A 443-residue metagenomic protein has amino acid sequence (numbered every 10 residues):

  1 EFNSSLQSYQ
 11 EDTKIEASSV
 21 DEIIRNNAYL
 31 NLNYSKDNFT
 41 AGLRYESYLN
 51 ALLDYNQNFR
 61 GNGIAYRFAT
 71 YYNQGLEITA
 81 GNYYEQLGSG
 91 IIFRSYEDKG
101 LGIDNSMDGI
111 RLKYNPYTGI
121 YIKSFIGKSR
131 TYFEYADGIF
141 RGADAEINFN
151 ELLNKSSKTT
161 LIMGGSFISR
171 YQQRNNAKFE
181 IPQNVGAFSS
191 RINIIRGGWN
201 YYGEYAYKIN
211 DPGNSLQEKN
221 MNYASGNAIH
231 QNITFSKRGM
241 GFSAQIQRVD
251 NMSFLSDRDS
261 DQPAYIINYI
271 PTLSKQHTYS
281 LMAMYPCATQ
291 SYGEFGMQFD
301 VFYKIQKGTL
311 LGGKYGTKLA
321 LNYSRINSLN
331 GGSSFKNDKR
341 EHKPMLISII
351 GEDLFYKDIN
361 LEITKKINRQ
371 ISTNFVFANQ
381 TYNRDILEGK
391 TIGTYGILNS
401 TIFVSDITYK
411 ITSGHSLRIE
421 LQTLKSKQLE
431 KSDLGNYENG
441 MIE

Functional and structural regions predicted by a protein language model:
E1-E85, I91-F93, S106-I126, A136-E151 (+11 more regions): Beta-barrel outer-membrane channel/assembly domains of diderm bacteria
N3, A17-D21, R25, S156-K158 (+2 more regions): Exposed, low-structure sequence patches enriched in small/polar residues
Q57, G100-I103, T289: Short Gly/Pro-enriched turn/cap motifs at secondary-structure boundaries
G88-S89, Y132-F133, M252-S253: Short catalytic/ligand-binding loop motif for oxyanion handling, primarily in non-cytosolic enzymes, centered on
F93-L101, Y132: The substrate-binding groove and active-site-proximal loops of carbohydrate-active enzymes, especially glycoside
K99-L101, R111, N154: A generic local secondary-structure boundary/capping motif
